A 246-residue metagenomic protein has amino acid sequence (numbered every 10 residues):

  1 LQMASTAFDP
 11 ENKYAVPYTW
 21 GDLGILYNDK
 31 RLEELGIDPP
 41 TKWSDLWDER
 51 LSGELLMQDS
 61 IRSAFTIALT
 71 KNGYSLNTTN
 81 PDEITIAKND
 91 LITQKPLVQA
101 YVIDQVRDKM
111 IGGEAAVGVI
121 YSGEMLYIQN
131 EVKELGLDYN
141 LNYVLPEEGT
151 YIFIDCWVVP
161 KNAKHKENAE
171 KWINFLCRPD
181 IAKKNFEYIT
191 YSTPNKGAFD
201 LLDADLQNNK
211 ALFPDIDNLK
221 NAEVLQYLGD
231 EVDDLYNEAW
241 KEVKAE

Functional and structural regions predicted by a protein language model:
L1-Y27, G53-L55: A structural signal for short loop-to-beta-strand junctions that line the ligand-binding cleft of periplasmic/secreted
A15, L135-Y151, P160-A163: Short beta-strand->loop
L26-R31, T70-G73, F153-H165, K184: A bilobed periplasmic-binding-protein/Venus flytrap-type ligand-binding module shared by bacterial periplasmic
R31-P40, G73-T79, A163-A169: Short helix-loop capping/hinge motifs at secondary-structure junctions, enriched in acidic/polar residues
S44-D59: Short loop->beta-strand "edge-of-pocket" segments that line small-molecule binding or catalytic clefts across diverse
L56-S60, A64, A68, L76-N142: Ligand-binding pocket segment of bilobal, Venus flytrap-like solute-binding proteins
D108, I216-E246: Conserved C-terminal helix/tail region of periplasmic/extracytoplasmic solute-binding proteins
P160-K220: Mature extracytoplasmic/periplasmic domains
